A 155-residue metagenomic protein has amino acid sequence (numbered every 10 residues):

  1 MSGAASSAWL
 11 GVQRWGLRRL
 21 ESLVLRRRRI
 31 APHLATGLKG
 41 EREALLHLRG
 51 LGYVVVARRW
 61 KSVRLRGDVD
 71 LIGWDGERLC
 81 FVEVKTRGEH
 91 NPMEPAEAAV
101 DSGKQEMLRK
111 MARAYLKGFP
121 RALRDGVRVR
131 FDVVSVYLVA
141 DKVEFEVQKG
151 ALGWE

Functional and structural regions predicted by a protein language model:
M1-G40, L46: Interdomain/boundary linker segments immediately adjacent to catalytic/signaling cores
A35, K39, R66, P95 (+1 more regions): Residues at secondary-structure transition points
L48, V69-M93, L108: Conserved catalytic cores of phosphodiester-cleaving nucleases, focusing on short active-site segments
G50-R64: A short acidic/basic microdomain associated with nuclease active sites
G67-V69, V129-F131, V143: Change "...and in nucleic-acid phosphodiester-cleaving endonucleases..." to "...and in nucleic-acid processing enzymes
K85-V139: Catalytic cores of nucleic-acid endonucleases
S135-E155: Short, low-complexity, polybasic intrinsically disordered segments
